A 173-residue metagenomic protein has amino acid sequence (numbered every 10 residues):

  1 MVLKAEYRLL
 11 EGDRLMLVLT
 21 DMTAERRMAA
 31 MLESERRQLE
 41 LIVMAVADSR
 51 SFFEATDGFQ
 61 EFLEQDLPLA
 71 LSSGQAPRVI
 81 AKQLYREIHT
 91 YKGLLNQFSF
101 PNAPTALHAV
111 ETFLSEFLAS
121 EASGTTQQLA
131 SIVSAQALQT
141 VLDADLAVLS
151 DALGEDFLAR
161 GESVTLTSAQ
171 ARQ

Functional and structural regions predicted by a protein language model:
M1, M16, M28, A45-Q173: N-terminal assembly/transducer modules of large multi-domain enzymes, emphasizing dimerization/partner-binding
V2-Y7: Compact sensory input modules in signal-transduction proteins
L9-A47: Sensory coupling linkers of modular signal transduction proteins
